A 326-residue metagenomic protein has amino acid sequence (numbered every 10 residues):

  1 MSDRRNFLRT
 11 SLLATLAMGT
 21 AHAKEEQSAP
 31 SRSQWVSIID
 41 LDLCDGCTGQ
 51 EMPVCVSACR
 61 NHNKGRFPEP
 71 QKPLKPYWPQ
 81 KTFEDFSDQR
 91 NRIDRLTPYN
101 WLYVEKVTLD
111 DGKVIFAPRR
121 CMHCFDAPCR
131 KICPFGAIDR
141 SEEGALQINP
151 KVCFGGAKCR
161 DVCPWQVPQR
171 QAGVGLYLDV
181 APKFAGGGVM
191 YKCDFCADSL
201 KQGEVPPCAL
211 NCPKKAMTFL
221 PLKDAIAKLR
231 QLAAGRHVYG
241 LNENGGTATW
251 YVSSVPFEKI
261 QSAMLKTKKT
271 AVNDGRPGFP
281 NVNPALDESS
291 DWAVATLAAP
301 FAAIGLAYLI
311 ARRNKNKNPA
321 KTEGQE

Functional and structural regions predicted by a protein language model:
M1-E326: Non-ligating segments of multi-cofactor redox enzymes
